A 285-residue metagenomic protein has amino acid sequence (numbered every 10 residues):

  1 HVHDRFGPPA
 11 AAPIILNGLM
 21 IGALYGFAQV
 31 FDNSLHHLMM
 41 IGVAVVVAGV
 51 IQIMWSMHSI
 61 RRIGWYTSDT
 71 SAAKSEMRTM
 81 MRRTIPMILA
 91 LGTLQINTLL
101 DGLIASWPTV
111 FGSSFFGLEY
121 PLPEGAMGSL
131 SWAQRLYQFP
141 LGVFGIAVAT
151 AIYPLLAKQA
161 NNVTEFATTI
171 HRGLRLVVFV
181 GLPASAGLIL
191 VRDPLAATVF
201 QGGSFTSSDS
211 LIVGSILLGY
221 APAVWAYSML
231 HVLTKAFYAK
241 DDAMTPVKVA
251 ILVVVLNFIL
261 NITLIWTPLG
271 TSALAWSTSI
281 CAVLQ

Functional and structural regions predicted by a protein language model:
H1-Q285: Membrane-embedded alpha-helical bundles of multi-pass transporters/translocases, especially carrier/permease families
